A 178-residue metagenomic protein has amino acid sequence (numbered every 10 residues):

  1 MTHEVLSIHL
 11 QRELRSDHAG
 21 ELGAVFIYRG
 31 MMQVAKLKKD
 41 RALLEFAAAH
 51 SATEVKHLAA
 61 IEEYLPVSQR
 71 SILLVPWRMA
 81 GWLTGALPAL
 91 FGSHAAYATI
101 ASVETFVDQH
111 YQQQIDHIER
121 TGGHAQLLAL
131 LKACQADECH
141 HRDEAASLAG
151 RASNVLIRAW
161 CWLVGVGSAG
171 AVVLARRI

Functional and structural regions predicted by a protein language model:
M1-I178: Non-heme di-metal
